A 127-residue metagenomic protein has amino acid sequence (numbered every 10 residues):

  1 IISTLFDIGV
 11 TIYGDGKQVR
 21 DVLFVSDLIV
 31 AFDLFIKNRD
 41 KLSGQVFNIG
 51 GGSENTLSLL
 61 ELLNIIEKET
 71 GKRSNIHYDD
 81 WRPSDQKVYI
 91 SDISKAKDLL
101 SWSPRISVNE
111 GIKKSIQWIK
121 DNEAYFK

Functional and structural regions predicted by a protein language model:
I2-K127: C-terminal substrate-binding subdomain of Rossmann-fold SDR/epimerase-dehydratase oxidoreductases
